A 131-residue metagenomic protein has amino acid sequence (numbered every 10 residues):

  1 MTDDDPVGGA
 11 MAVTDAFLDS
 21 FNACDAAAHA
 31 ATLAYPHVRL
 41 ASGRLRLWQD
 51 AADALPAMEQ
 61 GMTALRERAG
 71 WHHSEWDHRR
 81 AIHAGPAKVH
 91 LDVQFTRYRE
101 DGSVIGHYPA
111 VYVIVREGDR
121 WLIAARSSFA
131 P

Functional and structural regions predicted by a protein language model:
M1-Y35, L40: Short, low-complexity N-terminal intrinsically disordered segments enriched in polar/charged residues
F17, V38-G43, K88-R97: Short, well-ordered beta-strand segments in beta-rich or mixed alpha/beta enzyme and ligand-binding folds
A27-R79, A87: A solvent-exposed, acidic/Ser-Thr-rich amphipathic alpha-helical stretch
L33-A34, F95-R97, S127-S128: Short beta-strand segments enriched in hydrophobic/aromatic residues within well-folded beta-rich domains
W76-I82, Q94-R97, P109-V115: Hydrophobic/aromatic beta-strand elements that line small-molecule binding cavities or substrate pockets in beta-rich
P86-K88, G118: Residue-level signal for tight coil/turn positions that link beta-strands
I105-P131: Short beta-strand edge/turn micro-motifs at domain boundaries
